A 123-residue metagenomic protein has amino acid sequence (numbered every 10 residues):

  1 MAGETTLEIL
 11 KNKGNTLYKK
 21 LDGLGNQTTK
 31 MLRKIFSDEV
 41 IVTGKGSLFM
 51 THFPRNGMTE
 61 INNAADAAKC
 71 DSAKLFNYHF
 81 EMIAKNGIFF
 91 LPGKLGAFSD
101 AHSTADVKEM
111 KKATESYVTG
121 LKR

Functional and structural regions predicted by a protein language model:
M1-R123: Conserved N-terminal phosphate-binding loop of PLP-dependent enzymes in the Aspartate aminotransferase
